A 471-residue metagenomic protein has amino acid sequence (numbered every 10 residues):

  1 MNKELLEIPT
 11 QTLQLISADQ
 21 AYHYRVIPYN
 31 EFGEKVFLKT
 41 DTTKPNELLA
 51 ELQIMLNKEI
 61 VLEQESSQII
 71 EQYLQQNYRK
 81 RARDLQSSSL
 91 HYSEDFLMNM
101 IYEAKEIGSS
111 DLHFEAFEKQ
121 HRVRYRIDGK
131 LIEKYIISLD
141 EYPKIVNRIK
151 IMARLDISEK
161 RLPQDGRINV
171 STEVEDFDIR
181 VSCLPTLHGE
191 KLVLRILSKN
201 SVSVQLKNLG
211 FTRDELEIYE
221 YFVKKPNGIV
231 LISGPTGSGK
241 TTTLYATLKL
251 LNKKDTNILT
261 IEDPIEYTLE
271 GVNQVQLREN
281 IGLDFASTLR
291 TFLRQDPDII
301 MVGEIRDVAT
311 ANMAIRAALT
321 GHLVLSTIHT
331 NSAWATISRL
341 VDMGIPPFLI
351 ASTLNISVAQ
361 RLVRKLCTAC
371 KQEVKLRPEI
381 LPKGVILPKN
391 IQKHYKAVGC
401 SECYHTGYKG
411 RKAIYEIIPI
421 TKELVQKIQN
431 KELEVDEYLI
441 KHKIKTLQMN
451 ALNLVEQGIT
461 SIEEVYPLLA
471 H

Functional and structural regions predicted by a protein language model:
M1-I54, D165-S171, S182: Polyanionic, low-complexity intrinsically disordered segments
E4-L5, P9-T12, I54, V61-Y102 (+1 more regions): Charged, low-hydrophobicity low-complexity segments
L5, T10-L13, P45, A82 (+3 more regions): Intrinsically disordered, low-complexity regions
H23, L90-H471: Short, flexible helix-loop junctions that flank or precede catalytic/ligand sites
E34-V36, R83-S87, V275: Short, basic, glycine/proline-bearing loop/turn elements
F37-Q72, L209-V223: Short glycine/Trp-rich loop-beta-loop segment that forms part of the substrate-binding cleft
